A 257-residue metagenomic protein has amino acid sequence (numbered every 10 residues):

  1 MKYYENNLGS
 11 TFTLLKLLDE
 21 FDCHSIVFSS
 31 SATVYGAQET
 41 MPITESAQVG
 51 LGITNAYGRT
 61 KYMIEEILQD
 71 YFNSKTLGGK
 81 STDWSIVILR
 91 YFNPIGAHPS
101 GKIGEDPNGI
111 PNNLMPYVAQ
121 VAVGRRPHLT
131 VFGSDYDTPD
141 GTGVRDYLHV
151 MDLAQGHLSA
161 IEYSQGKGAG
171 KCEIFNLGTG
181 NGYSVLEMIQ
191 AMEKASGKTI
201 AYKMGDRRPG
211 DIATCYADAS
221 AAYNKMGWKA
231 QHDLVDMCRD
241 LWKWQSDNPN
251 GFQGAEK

Functional and structural regions predicted by a protein language model:
K2, M41-P42, N176, A201: Conserved beta-strand positions that form and line the central face of beta-propeller blades
Y4-K16, S25, V34-N93, K102-I110: Catalytic helix-loop patch of NAD(P)-dependent Rossmann-fold dehydrogenases
D22-I26, S81-S85, H128, A169-E173: Active-site loop of short-chain dehydrogenase/reductase
I26-S30, V87-R90, D146, N176-L177: Structural signature of the Rossmann-like NAD(P)-dependent dehydrogenase/reductase core
S31-V34, G96-P99, Y136, G182: Active-site proximal helix/loop that lines the substrate pocket of Rossmann-like NAD(P)-dependent oxidoreductase domains
E39-M41, H98-I103, G143-V144, M188: Short aromatic-enriched loop/helix-cap "lid" or pocket-rim segments at secondary-structure transitions that line
H98-N112, V118-V121: Hydrophobic, Gly/Ser/Ala-rich alpha-helical and linker tracts in large acyl-processing enzymes of secondary/lipid
L114-K257: C-terminal substrate-binding subdomain of Rossmann-fold SDR/epimerase-dehydratase oxidoreductases
